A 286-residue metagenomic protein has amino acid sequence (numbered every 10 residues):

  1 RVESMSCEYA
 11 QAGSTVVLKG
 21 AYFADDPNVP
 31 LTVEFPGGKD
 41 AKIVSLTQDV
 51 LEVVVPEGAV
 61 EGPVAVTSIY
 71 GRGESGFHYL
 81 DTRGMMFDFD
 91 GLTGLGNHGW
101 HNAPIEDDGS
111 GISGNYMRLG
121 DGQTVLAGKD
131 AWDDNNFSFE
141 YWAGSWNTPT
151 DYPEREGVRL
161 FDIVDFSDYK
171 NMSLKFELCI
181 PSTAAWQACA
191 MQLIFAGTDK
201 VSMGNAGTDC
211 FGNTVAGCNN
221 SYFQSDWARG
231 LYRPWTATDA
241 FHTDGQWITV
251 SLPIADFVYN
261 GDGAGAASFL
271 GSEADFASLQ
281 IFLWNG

Functional and structural regions predicted by a protein language model:
R1-P30, P36, Y70-N97: Beta-strand/beta-sandwich contexts
A59-Y70, L279-I281: Short, aromatic- and glycine-rich surface loops/edge beta-strands on solvent-exposed regions
F89, L160-M191, L252: Extra-cytoplasmic beta-strand recognition segments
D107-R155: Short carbohydrate-recognition loop motifs
P149-L174, A240-D244, L270-D275: Extracellular/lumenal carbohydrate-interaction signature centered on repeated Trp-anchored short motifs
K175-F176, A190, W247-G286: Extracellular beta-strand ligand-recognition surfaces/modules
T183-D209: Beta-strand acidic-aromatic groove motif in beta-rich domains, primarily in extracellular
A206-F269: Extracellular carbohydrate recognition and processing domains and analogous Trp-centered ligand-binding platforms
